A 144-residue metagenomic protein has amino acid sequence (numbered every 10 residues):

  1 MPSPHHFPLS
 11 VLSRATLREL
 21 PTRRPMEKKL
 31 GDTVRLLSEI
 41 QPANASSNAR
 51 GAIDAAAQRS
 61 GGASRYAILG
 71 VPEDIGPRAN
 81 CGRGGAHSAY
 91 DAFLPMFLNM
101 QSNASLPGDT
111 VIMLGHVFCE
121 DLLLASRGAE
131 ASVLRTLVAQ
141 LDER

Functional and structural regions predicted by a protein language model:
P2-R144: Metal-dependent C-N hydrolase catalytic cores
